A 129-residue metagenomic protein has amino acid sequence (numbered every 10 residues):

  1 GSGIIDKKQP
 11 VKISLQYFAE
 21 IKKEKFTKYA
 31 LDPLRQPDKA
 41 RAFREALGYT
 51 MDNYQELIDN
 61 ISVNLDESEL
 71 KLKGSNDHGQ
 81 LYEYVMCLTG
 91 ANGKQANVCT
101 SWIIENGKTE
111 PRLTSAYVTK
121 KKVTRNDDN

Functional and structural regions predicted by a protein language model:
G1, K7-Q9: Generic short amphipathic/hydrophobic targeting helices enriched at N-termini, encompassing Sec-type signal peptides
S2, T124-N129: Short acidic DE-rich linear segments
I4-I5, F18-M86: Compact soluble domain cores
P10-A19: Short acidic, low-complexity intrinsically disordered linear motifs used for protein-protein interactions
N76-T124: Short, compact, well-ordered microdomains
